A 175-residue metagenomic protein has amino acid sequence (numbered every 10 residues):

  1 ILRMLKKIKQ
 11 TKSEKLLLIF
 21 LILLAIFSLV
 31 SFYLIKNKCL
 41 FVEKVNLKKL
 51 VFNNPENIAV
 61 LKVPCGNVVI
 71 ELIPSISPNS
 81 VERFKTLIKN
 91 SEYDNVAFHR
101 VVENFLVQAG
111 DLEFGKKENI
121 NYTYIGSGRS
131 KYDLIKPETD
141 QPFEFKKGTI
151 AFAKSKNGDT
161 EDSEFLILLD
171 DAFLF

Functional and structural regions predicted by a protein language model:
M4-F175: Cyclophilin-like peptidyl-prolyl cis-trans isomerases
